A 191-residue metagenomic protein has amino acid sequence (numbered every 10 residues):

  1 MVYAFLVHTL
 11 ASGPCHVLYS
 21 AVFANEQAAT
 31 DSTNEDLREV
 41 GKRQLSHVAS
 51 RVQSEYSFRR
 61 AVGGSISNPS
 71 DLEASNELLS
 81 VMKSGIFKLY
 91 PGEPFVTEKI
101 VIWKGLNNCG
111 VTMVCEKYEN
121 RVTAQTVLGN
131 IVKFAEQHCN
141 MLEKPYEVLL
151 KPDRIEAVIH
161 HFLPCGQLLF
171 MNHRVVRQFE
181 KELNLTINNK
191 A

Functional and structural regions predicted by a protein language model:
M1-A191: Acidic, low-complexity cytosolic segments
